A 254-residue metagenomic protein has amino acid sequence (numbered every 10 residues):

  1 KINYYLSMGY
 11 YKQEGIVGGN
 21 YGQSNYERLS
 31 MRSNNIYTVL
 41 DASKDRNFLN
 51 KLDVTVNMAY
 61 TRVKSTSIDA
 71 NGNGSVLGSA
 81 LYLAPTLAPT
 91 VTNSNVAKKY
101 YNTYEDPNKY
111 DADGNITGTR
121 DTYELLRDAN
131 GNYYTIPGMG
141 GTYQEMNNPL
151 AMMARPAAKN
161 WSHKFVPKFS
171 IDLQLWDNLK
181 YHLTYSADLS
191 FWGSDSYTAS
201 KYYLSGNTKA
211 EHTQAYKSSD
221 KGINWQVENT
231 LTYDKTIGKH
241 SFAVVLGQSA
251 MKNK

Functional and structural regions predicted by a protein language model:
K1-Y21, S30-Y37, T55, T184: Predominantly transmembrane beta-strands of Gram-negative outer membrane beta-barrel pores used for transport
G19-S24, I36-F165, H182-K254: Surface-exposed loop/interface segments of Gram-negative outer-membrane beta-barrel transport/assembly proteins
L179: An active-site-proximal structural segment forming one wall of the substrate-binding cleft that immediately precedes
